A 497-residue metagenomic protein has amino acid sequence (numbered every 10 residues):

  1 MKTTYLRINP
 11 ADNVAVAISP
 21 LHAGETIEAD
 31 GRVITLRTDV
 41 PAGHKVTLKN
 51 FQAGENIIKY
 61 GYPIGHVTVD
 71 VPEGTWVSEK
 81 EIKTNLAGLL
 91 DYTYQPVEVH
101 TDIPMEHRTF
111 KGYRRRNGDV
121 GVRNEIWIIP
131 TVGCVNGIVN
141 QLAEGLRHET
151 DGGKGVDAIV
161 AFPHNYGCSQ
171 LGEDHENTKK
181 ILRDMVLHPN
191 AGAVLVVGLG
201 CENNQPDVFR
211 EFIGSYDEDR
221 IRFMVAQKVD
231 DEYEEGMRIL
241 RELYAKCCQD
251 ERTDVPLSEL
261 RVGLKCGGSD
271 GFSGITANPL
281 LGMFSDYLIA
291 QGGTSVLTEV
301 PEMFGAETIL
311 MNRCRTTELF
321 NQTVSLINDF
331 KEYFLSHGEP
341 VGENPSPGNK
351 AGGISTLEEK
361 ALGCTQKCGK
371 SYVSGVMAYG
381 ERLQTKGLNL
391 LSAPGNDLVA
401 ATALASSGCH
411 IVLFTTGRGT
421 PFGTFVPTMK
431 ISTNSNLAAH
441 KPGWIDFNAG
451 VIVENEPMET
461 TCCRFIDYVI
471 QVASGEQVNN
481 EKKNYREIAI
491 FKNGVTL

Functional and structural regions predicted by a protein language model:
M1-I411, R418-P421, V426-L497: Metallocofactor- and cofactor-centric catalytic cores in central/energy metabolism, strongly enriched
